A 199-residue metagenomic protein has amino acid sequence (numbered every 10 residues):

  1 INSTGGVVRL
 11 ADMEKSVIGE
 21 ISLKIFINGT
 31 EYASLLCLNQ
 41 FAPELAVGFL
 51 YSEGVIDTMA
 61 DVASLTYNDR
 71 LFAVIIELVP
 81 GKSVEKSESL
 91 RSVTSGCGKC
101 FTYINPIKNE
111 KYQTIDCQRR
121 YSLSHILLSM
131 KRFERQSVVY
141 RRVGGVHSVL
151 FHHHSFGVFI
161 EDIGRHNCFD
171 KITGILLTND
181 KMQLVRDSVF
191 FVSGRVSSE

Functional and structural regions predicted by a protein language model:
I1-H152, G157-F159, I163: Intrinsically disordered, low-complexity regions enriched in acidic/Ser/Thr/Pro/Gln residues
H166-E199: Feature captures the catalytic cores and cofactor-binding loops of soluble hydro-lyases/lyases that act on carboxylate
